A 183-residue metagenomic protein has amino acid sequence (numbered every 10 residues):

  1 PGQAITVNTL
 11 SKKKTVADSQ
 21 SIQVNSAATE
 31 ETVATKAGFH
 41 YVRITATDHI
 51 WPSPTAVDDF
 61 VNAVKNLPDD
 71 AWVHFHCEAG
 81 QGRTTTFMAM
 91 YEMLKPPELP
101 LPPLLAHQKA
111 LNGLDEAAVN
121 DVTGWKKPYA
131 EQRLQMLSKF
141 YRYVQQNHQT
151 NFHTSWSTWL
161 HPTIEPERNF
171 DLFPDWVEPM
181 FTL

Functional and structural regions predicted by a protein language model:
P1-H40: Low-complexity, serine/threonine/proline-enriched polar segments
T32, A37-F75, A79-L183: PTP/DSP superfamily signal
